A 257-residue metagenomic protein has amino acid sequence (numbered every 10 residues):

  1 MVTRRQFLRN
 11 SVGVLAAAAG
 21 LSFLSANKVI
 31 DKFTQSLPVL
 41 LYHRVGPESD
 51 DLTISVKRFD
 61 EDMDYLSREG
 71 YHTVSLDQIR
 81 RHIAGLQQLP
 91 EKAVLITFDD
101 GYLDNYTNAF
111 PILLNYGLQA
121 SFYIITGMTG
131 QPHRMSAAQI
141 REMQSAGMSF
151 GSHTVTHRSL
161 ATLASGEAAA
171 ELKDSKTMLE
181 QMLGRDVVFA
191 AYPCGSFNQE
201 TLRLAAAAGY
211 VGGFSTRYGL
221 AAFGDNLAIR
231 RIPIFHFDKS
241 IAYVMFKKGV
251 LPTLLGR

Functional and structural regions predicted by a protein language model:
T3, S11-I96, L103-D104, T162-R257: C-terminal active-site subregion of NodB/CE4 polysaccharide deacetylases
L40-Y42, F150-H157: Histidine-centered catalytic micro-motifs
E69, Y116-S121, S145-S149, R185-V187 (+1 more regions): Loop/turn elements at helix/coil->beta-strand transitions in domains of secreted/extracellular proteins
I96-T97, F150: Residue-level marker for buried hydrophobic side chains located in beta-strands that build the well-ordered beta-sheet
F110-Y116, S136-F150: Acidic (Asp/Glu)-rich catalytic clusters
G117-A137: A short, conserved beta-to-alpha structural element at the edge of catalytic cores that scaffolds binding
Y123, H153, G213-S215: Short beta-strand and adjacent tight-turn residues that come in two discontinuous sequence segments and form the edges
H133-I140, T154, R158-L163, Y210 (+1 more regions): Flexible, surface-exposed loop/gating regions in the mature catalytic domains of secreted/periplasmic hydrolases
